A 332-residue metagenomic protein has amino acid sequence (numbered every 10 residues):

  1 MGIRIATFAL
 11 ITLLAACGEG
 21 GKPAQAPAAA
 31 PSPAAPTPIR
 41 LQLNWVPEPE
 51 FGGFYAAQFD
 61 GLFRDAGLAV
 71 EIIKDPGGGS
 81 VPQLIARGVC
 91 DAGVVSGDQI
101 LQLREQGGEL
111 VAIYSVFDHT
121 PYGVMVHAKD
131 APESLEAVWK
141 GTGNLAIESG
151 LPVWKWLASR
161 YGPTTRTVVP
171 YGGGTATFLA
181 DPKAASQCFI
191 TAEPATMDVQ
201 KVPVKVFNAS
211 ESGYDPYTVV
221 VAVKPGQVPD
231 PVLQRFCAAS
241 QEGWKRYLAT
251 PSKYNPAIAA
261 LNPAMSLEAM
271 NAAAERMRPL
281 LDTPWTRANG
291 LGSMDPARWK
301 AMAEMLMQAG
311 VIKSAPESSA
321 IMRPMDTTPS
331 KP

Functional and structural regions predicted by a protein language model:
M1-I5: Positively charged n-region of N-terminal signal peptides that target proteins for export
A6-A16: Bacterial N-terminal signal peptides
C17-G21: Bacterial signal peptide processing site
A26-Y171, F178-C188, F207: Short, glycine-/small- and polar/acidic-enriched structural segments that line small-molecule recognition paths
D91, D98-Q99, Y171-A264: Pocket-lining segment of extracytoplasmic ligand-binding domains
V116-M125, D198-G226, C237, R276-L281 (+1 more regions): Periplasmic-binding protein-like
P229-A309: Secondary-structure end/capping motifs
W299-P332: Conserved C-terminal helix/tail region of periplasmic/extracytoplasmic solute-binding proteins
